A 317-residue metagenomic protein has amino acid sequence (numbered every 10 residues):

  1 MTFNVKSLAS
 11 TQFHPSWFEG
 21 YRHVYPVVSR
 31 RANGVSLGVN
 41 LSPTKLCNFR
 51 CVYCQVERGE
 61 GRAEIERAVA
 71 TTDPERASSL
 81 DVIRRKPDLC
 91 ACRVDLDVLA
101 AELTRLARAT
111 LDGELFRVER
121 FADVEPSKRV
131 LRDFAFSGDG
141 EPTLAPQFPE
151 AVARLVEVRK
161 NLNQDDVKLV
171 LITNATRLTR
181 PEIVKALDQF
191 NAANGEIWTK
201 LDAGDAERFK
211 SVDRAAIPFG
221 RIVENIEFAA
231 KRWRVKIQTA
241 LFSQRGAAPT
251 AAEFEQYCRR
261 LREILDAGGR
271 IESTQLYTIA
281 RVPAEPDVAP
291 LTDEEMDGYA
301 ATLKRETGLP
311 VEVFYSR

Functional and structural regions predicted by a protein language model:
M1-G34, V69-V82, G246-R317: Auxiliary Fe-S-binding modules of radical SAM enzymes
Y21-E60, R132-F136: N-terminal pre-triad scaffold of radical SAM enzymes
P26, F121-V124, I226: Short beta-strand/turn micro-motifs at beta-sheet edges
R50, R62, R208, V212: Residues that scaffold the ATP/ADP-binding catalytic core of kinase and kinase-like folds
V56-A193: Conserved Radical SAM active-site core
T143-L291: Conserved AdoMet/S-adenosylmethionine-binding subsite of the radical SAM
